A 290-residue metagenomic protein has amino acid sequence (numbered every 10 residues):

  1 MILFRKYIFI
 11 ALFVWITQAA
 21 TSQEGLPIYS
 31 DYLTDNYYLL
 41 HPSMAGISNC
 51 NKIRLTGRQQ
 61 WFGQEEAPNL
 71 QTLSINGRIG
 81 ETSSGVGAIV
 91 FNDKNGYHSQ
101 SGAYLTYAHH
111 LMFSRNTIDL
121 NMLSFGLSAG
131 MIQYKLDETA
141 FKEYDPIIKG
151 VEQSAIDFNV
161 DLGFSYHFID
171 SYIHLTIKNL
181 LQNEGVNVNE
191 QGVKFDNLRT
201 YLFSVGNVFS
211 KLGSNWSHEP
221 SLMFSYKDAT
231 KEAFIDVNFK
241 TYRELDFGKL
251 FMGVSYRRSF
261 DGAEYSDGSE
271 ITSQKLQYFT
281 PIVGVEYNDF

Functional and structural regions predicted by a protein language model:
M1-P27, F239: Bacterial Sec-dependent N-terminal signal peptides
Q23-F290: Subset of outer-membrane beta-barrel
